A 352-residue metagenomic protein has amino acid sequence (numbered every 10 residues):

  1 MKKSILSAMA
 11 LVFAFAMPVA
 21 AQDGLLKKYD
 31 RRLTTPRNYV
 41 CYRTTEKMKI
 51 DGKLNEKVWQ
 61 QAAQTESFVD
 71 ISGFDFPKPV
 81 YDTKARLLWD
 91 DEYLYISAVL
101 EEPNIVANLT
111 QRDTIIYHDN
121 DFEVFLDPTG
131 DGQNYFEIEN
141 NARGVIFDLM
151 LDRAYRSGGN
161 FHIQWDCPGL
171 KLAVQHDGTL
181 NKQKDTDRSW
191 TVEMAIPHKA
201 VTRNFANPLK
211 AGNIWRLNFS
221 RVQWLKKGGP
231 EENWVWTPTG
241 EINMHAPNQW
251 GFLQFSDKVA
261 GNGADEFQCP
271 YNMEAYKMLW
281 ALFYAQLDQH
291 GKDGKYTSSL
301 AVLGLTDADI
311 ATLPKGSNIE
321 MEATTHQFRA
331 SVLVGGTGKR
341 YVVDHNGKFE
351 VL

Functional and structural regions predicted by a protein language model:
M1-G24: Bacterial Sec-dependent N-terminal signal peptides
K2, F13, S256, G347-K348: In a subset of proteins, long, contiguous C-terminal domains/tails are tracked
A21-G291, T324-Q327, G338-R340: Structural preference for beta-rich elements and adjacent junctions enriched in aromatics
A281, Q286-A311: Short, glycine/small-hydrophobic-rich surface segments
D307-G336: Exposed beta-strand-loop-beta-strand "reactive/processing" segments of non-cytosolic proteins
T337-L352: A short, surface-exposed beta-strand/turn
